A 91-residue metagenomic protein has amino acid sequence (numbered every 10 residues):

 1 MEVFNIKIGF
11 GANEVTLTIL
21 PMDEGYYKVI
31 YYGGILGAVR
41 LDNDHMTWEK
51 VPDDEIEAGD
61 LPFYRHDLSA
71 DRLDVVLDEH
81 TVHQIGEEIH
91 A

Functional and structural regions predicted by a protein language model:
M1-Y27: Negatively charged, low-complexity tracts enriched in Asp/Glu with abundant Ser/Thr
P21, R40-N43: Short, low-complexity Ser/Thr-rich regulatory SLiMs
K28-V29, K50: Short hydrophobic/aromatic-rich beta-strand segments that constitute the beta-sheet cores of beta-sandwich/beta-barrel
N43-A91: Acidic, low-complexity intrinsically disordered segments
